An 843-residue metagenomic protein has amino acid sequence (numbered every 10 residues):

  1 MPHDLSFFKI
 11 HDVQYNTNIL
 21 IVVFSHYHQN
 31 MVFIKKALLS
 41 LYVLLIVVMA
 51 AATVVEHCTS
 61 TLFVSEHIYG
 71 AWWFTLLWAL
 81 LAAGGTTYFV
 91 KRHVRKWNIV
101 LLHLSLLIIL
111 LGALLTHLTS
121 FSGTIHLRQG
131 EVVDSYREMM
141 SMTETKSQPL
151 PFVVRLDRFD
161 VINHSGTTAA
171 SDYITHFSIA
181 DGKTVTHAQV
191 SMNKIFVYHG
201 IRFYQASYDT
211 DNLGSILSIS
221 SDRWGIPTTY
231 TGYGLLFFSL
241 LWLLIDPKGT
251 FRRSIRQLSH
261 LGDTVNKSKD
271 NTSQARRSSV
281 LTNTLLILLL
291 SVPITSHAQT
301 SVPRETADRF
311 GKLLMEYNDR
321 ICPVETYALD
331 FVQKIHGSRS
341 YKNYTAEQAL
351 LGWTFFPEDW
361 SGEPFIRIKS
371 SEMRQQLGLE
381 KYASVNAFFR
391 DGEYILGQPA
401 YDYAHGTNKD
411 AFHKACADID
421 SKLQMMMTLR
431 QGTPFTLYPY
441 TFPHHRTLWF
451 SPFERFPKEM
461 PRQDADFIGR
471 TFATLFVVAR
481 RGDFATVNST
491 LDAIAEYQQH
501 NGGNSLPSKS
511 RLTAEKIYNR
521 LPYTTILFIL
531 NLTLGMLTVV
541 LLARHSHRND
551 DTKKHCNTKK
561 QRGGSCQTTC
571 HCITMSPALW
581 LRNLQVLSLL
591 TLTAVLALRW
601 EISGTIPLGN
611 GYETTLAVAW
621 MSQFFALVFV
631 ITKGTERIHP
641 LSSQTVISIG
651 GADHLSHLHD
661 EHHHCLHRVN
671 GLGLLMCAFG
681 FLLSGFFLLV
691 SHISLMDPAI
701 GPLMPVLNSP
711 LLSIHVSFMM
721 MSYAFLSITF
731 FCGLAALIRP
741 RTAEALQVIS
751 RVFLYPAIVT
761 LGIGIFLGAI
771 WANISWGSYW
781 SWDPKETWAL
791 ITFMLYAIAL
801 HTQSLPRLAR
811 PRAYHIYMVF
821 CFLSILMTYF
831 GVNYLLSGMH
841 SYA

Functional and structural regions predicted by a protein language model:
P2-I10: Extreme N-terminal basic, low-complexity initiation segments that serve as generic localization/processing leaders
Y15-N549, K553-K554, K559-R562, T568-C570 (+3 more regions): Solvent-exposed, non-transmembrane regions of integral membrane proteins
